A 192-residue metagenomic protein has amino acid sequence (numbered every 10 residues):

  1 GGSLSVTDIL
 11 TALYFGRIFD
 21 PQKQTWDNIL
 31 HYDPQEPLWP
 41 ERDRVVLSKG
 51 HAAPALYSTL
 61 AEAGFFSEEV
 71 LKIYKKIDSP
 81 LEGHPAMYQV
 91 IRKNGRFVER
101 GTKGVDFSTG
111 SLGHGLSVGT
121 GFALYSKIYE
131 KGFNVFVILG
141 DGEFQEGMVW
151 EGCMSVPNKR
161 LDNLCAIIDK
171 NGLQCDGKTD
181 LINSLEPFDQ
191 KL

Functional and structural regions predicted by a protein language model:
G2-N158: Cofactor-binding active-site loop characterized by glycine-rich and histidine/acidic residues
R17-I18, I167-N171, D189-K191: Short acidic (Asp/Glu) and glycine-rich catalytic loops that position anionic groups and cofactors
V46-S48, N163-K170, Q174: Short internal beta-strands
S79, C175-D176: Short Asp/Glu-rich motifs
T109, G140, D176-N183: Alpha-helix capping and helix-loop boundary segments enriched in small/acidic/polar residues
E130-G132, D180-L192: Conserved thiamine diphosphate
F144-Q145, L173-C175: Flexible loop/turn segments at secondary-structure boundaries
M148-S155, N163, S184-P187: Non-catalytic alpha-helical scaffold/packing segments enriched in small hydrophobic residues
